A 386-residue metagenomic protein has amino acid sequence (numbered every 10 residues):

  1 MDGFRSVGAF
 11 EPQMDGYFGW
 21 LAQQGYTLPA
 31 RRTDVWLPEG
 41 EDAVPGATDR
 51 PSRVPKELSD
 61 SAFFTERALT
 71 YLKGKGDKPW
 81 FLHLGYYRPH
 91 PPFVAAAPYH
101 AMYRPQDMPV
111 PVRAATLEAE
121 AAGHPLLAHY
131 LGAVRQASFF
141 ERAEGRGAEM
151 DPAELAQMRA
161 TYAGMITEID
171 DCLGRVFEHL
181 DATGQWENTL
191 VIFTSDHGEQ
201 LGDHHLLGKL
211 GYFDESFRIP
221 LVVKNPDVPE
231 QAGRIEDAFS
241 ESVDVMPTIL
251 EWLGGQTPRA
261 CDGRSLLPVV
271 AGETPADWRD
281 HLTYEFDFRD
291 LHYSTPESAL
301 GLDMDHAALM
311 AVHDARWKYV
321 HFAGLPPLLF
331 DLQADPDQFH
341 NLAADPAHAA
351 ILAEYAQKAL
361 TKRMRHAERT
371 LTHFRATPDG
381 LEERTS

Functional and structural regions predicted by a protein language model:
M1-L21, L58-L117, D181-L190: Active-site regions of oxyanion-processing enzymes, predominantly non-cytosolic
M1-P55: Catalytic-site neighborhoods of secreted/periplasmic enzymes that process anionic sulfate/phosphate groups
F10-F18, T27-P29, T65, H197-D203 (+4 more regions): C-terminal cap/loop subdomain of S1 sulfatases and analogous C-terminal strand-loop tails that border
E57, L126-Y130, R159-T167, G211-F217 (+4 more regions): A short beta-strand-to-alpha-helix junction
S59-K75, G145-T189: A long, amphipathic alpha-helix that forms part of the scaffold/cap immediately adjacent to metal-dependent active
F81-L84, Y103, L221-V222, I249 (+2 more regions): A short aromatic-rich beta-strand->coil structural motif
V94-A95, E178-E241: Histidine-centered active-site microenvironments of extracellular/periplasmic hydrolases and transferases
L131-E154, M165, L342-S386: Long, internal low-complexity/basic segments
